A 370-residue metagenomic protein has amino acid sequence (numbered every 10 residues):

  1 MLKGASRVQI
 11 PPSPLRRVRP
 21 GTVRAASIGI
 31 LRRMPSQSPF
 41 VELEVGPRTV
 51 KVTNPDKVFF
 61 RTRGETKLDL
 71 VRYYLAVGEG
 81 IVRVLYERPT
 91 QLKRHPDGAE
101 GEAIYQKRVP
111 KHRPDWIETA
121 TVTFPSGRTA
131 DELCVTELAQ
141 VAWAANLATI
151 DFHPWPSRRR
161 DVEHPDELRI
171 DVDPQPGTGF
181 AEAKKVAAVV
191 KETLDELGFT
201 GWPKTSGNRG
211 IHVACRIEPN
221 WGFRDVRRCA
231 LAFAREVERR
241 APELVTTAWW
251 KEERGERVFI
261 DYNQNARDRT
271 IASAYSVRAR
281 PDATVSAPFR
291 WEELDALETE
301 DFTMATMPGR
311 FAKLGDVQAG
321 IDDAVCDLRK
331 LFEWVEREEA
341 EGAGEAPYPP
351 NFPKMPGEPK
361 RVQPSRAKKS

Functional and structural regions predicted by a protein language model:
R32-E65, D69-V71, V82, Y86 (+3 more regions): C-terminal accessory nucleic-acid interaction domains of nucleic acid-metabolism proteins
P35-G46, L75-R169, D173-P176, F180 (+4 more regions): SsDNA-processing nucleotidyl-transfer enzymes
Y73, F180-F199, V226-A241: Long, well-ordered alpha-helical scaffolding segments within enzyme catalytic domains, especially pronounced
L92-H95, G201-G207, A248-E252: Short beta-strand
T205-C215: Short, conserved phosphate-binding/catalytic loop or strand-edge motifs used in phosphoryl-/nucleotidyl-transfer
A214-R228: Catalytic palm subdomain of template-directed nucleic-acid polymerases, centered on the conserved carboxylate motif
